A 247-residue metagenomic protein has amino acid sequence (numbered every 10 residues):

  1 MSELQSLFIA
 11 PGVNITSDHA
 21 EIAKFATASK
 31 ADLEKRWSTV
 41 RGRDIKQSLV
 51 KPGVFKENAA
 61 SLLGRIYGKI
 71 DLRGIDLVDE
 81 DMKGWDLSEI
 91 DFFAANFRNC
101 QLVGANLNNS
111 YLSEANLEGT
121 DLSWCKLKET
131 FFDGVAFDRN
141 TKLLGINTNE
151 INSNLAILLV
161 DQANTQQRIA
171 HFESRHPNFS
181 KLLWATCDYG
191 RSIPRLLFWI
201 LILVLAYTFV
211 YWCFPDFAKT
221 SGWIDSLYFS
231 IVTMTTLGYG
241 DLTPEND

Functional and structural regions predicted by a protein language model:
M1-S174: Tandem repeat scaffolds
R36, S48, A185, S226 (+1 more regions): Residues that form generic nucleotide/phosphate-binding pockets
T39, S153, S192, G222 (+1 more regions): Intrinsic-disorder/low-complexity, polar/charged segments
R43, G190, T236-G240: Glycine-centered small-residue hotspots that permit tight backbone geometry or close packing
L77, F97, N178, I202 (+2 more regions): Alpha-helical structural motif
H171-P215: Pore-domain transmembrane helices of cation channels
D216-D247: Pore-loop/selectivity-filter region of tetrameric P-loop cation channels
